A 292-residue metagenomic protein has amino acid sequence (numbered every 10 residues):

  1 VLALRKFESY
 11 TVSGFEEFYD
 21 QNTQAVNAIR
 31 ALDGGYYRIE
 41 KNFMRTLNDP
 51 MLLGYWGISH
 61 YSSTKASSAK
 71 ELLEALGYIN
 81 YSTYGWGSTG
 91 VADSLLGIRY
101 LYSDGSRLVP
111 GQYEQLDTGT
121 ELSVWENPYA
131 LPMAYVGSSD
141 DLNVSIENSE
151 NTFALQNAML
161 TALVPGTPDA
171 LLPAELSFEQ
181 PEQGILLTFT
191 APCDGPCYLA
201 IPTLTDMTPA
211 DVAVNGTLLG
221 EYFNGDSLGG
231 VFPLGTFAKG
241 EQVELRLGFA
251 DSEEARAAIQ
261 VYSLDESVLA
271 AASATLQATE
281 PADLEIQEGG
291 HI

Functional and structural regions predicted by a protein language model:
L2-H291: Soluble catalytic regions of membrane-associated enzymes that act on cell-envelope and secretory-pathway components
